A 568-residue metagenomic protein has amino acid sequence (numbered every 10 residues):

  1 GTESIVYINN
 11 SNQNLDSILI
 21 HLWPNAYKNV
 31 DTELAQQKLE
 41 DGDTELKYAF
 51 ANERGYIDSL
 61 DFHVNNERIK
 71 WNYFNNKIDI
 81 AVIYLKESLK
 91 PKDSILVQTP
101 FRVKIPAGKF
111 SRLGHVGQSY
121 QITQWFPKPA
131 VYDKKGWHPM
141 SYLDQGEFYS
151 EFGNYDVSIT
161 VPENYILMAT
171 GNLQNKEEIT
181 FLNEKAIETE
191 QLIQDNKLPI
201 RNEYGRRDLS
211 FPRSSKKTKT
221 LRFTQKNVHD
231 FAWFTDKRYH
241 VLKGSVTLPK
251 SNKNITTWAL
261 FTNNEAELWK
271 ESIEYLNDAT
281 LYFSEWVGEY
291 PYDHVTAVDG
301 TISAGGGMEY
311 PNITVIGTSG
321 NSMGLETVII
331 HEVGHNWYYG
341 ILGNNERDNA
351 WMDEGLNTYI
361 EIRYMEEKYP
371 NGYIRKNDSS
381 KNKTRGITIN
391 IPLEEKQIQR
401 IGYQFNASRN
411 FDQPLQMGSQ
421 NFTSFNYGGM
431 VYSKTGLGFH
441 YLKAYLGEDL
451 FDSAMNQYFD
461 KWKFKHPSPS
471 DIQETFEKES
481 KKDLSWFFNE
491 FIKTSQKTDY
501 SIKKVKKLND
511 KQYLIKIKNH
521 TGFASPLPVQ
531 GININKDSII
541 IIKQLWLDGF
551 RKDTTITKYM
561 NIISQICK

Functional and structural regions predicted by a protein language model:
G1-H21: Early extracytoplasmic/domain-onset interaction patches
V6, L22, F223, T256-K518: Hydrophobic alpha-helical and helix-loop surface patches within well-folded domains that function as non-catalytic
I8, D43-Q118, R207-K216, L221 (+1 more regions): A surface-exposed beta-strand-loop module
S17, S59, S94, S379 (+3 more regions): Coil residues (strongly favoring Ser/Thr
L19-R68, T123, T160-Y165, Q530-L545: Solvent-exposed beta-hairpin/edge-strand motifs
V30-D43, R102-Y155, K176, S245-T247: Glycine/proline-rich low-complexity spacer/linker segments in large multi-domain proteins
A130-W137, G146-I330, Y359, N371: Hydrophobic helix-coil surface modules that form long, contiguous segments used for peptide/substrate interaction
M168-A169, F181, F234, G244 (+2 more regions): Beta-strand-rich binding/interaction modules
